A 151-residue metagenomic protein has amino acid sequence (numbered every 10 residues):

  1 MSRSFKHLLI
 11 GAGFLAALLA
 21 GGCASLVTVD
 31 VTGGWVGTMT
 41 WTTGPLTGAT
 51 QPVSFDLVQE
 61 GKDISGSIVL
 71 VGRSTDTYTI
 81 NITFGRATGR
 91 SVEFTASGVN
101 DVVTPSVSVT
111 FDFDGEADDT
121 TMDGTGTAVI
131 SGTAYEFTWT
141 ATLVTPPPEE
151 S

Functional and structural regions predicted by a protein language model:
M1-G21: Sec-dependent bacterial lipoprotein signal peptides
C23-V36, V58-G61, T145-S151: N-terminal helix-cap/turn-to-beta initiation motif at the start of protein domains
V27-Q51, I64, G85, G124-G126: Tryptophan-anchored aromatic micro-motifs
D30, Q59, A87-G89, S106 (+1 more regions): Surface-exposed coil/turn segments at beta-strand junctions on protein surfaces, enriched
W41-T43, S67-Y78, V99-D101, G126-A134: Short, solvent-exposed aromatic-acidic interface loops
L46-G89: N-terminal glycine/threonine-rich, aromatic-flanked beta-hairpin/loop signature
T79-E93, D112-F113, A117-S151: Edge beta-strand at a domain terminus
F94-F113: An anionic, turn-rich surface loop/hairpin at beta-sheet edges that serves as a generic interaction/coordination patch
